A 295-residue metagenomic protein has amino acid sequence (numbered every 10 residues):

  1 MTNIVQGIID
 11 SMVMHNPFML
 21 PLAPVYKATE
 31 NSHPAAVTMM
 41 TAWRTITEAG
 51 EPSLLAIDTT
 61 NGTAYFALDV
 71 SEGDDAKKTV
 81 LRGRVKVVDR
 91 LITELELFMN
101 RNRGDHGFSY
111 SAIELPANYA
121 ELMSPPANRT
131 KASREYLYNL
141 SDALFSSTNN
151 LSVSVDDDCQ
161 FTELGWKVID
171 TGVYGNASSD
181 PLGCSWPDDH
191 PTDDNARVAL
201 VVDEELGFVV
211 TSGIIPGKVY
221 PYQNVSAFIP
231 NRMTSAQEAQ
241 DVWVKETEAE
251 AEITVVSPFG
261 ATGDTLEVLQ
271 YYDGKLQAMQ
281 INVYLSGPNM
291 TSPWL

Functional and structural regions predicted by a protein language model:
M1-L295: C-terminal and inter-domain tail/linker signature
